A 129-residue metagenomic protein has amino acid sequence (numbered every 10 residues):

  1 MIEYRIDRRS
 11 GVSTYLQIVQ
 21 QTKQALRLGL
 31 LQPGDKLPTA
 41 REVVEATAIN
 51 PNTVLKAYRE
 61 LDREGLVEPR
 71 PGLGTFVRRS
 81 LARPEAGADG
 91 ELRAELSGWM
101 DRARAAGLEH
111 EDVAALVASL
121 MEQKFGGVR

Functional and structural regions predicted by a protein language model:
M1-K36, G90-A94, M100-R129: Extreme N-terminal segment that seeds HTH/winged-HTH DNA-binding domains in transcriptional regulators
Y15, T39, L73-G90: Short, cationic-aromatic polyanion-contact patches
T22, Y58-R59: Short, hydrophobic-biased segments on the C-terminal half of alpha helices that form "recognition helices"
L30-D35, R63-G72, F76-R79: Beta-hairpin "wing" of winged helix-turn-helix
K36-T47: A short alpha-helical element within helix-turn-helix/winged-helix DNA-binding domains across DNA-binding proteins
A46, R63-L66, A106, Q123: Residue cluster at the C-terminal edge of the helix-turn-helix DNA-binding motif
